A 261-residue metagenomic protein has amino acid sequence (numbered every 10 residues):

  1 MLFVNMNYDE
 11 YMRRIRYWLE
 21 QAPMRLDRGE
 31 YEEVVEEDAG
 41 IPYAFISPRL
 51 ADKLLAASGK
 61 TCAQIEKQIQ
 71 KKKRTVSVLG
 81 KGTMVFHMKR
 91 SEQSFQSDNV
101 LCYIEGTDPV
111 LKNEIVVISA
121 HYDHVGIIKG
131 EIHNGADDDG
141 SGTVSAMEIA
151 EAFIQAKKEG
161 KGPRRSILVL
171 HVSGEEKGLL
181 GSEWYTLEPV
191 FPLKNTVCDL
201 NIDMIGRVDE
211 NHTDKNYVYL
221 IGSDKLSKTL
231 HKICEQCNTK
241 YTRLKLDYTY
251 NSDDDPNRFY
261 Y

Functional and structural regions predicted by a protein language model:
M1-L2, K112-V116, P163-L168, L193-C198 (+1 more regions): Loop/turn elements at helix/coil->beta-strand transitions in domains of secreted/extracellular proteins
M1-V35, G40, E105, E131-H133 (+2 more regions): Extracellular/luminal Protease-associated
N5-M6, A156-G162, L244-D253: Surface-exposed patches in mature extracellular/periplasmic domains of secreted proteins
E10-I15, G126-K129, G178-S182, V208-N211: Extracytoplasmic/secreted cell-surface and envelope-processing proteins
Y31-C62, V172-Y261: Metal-dependent peptidase/peptidase-like ectodomains
E32-G135, E151, Q155-K161: Soluble metallo-hydrolase cores and metallopeptidase-like ectodomains found primarily in the secretory/periplasmic
Q96, H133-V144, E176: Short, conserved micro-motifs enriched in small and acidic residues
E148-G178, I202: Short helix-loop-beta-strand segments that form the rim/entrance of peptidase-like active sites
